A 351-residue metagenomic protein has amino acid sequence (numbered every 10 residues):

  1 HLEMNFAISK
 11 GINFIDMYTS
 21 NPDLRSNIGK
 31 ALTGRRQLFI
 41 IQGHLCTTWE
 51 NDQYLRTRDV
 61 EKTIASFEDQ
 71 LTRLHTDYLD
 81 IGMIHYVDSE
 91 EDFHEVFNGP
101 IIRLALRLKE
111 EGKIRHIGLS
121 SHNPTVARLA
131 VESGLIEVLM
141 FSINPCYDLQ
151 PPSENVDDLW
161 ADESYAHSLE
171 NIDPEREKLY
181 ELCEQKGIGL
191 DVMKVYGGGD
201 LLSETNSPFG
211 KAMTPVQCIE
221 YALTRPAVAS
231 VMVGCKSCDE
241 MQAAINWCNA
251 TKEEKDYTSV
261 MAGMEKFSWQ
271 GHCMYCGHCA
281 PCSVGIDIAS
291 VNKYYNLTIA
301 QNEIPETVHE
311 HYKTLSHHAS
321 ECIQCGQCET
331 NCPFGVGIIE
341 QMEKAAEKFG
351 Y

Functional and structural regions predicted by a protein language model:
H1-A7, R58-H75, S121-L129, M213-Y221: Short, acidic/polar
H1-L45, E110: N-terminal binding-site loop/beta-alpha segment at the start of enzyme catalytic domains that lines or forms
A7, I15, I28, I41 (+9 more regions): Conserved, mostly hydrophobic/aromatic
S9, I28-I40, L71-D77, A130-G134 (+1 more regions): Acidic (Asp/Glu)-rich catalytic clusters
D69-F93: Active-site groove signature of glycoside hydrolases
V87-S290, A300-Q301, P305, H311-T314: Beta/alpha (TIM)-barrel catalytic core signal, keyed to glycine-rich beta->alpha loops juxtaposed to Asp/Glu that bind
G277-N296, Q327-K344: Iron-sulfur cluster-binding cysteine motifs and their immediate structural context in ferredoxin-like electron-transfer
A300-Q327, Y351: Short Fe-S-cluster ligation motifs
